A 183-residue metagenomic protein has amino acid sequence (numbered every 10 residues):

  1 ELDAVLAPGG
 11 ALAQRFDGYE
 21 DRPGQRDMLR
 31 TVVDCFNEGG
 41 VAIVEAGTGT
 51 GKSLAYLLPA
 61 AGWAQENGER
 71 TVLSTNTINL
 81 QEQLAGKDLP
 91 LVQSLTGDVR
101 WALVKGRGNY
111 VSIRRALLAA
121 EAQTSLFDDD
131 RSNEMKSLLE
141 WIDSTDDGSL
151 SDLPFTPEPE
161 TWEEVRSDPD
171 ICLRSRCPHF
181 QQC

Functional and structural regions predicted by a protein language model:
E1-V44: Conserved pre-motif I regulatory segment
L2-R15, G68-C183: A substrate-engagement module of RecA-like helicase motors
E20-D21, G49-K52, L173-F180: Short, flexible loop segments at the rims of nucleotide/cofactor-binding pockets, characterized by
R26, G51-L54, I78: An alpha-helix initiation/capping motif
V33-D34, S53-N67, K87-L91: Walker A/P-loop NTP-binding motif
E38-A42, E66-V72: Short, surface-exposed connector motifs at secondary-structure boundaries
E38-P59: Walker A/P-loop
